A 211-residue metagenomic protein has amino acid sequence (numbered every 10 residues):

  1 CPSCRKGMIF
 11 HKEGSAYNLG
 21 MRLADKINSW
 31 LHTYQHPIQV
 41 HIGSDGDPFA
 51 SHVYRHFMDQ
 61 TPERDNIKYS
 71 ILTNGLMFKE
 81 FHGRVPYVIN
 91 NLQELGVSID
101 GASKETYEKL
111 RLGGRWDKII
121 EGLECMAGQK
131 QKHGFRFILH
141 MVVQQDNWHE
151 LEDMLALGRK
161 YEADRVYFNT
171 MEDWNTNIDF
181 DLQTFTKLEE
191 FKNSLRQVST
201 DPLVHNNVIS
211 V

Functional and structural regions predicted by a protein language model:
C1-G7: Local cysteine-cluster metal-coordination motifs and their immediate loop/turn environment, predominantly Fe-S cluster
P2, P48-F49: A short, conserved beta-strand element in the Rossmann-like catalytic core that flanks the donor/metal-binding loop
G7-D25, H32, D59, N66-I67 (+1 more regions): Radical SAM enzyme [4Fe-4S]-AdoMet core and its adjacent flexible, acidic and glycine-rich loops/tails across
T33-I38: LRR N-terminal entry segment and analogous cap-like coil->beta motifs
V53-Y54: Acidic donor-diphosphate engagement hotspot in glycosyltransferases and nucleotidyltransferases that stabilizes
I71: Conserved SAM-binding loop
N74-M77: Short beta-strand->alpha-helix junction loop in the catalytic core of nucleotide-activated group-transfer enzymes
